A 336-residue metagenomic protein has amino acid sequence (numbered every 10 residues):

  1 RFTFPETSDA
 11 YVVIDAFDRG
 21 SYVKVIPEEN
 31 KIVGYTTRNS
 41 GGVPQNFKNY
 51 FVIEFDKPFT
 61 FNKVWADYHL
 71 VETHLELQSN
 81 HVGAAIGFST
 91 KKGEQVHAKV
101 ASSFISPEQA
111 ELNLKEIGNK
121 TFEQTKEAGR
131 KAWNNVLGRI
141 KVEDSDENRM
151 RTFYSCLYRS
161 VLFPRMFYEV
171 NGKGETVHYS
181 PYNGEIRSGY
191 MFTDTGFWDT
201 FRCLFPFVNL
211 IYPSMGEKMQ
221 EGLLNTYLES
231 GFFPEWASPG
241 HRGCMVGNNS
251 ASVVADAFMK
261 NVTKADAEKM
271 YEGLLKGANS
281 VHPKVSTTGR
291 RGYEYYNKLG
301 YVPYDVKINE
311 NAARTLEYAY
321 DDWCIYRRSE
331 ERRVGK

Functional and structural regions predicted by a protein language model:
R1-F192, N225: Beta-sandwich/jelly-roll carbohydrate-recognition scaffolds of carbohydrate-active enzymes
A10-Y11, S155-E169, T193-E217, A255-K260 (+1 more regions): Alpha-helical support elements that line or immediately flank enzyme active sites and cofactor-binding pockets
N46, S79, K126, R149-M150 (+7 more regions): Active-site-proximal structural scaffolding
A132, V136, M219, D321-C324: Amphipathic, well-ordered alpha-helical segments in soluble domains
G174-H178, N183-E185, S214-Y296: Helix-terminus loop motifs that line ligand-binding clefts
S188-F197, P239-G247, V306-Y318: Solvent-exposed loop and edge beta-strand segments that line ligand/cofactor-binding and catalytic clefts
F233-P234, G300-I308: Flexible, solvent-exposed coil segments and beta strand-coil junctions, predominantly the extracellular/periplasmic
E330-G335: Conserved small/polar residues in nucleotide/adenosyl-binding loops
